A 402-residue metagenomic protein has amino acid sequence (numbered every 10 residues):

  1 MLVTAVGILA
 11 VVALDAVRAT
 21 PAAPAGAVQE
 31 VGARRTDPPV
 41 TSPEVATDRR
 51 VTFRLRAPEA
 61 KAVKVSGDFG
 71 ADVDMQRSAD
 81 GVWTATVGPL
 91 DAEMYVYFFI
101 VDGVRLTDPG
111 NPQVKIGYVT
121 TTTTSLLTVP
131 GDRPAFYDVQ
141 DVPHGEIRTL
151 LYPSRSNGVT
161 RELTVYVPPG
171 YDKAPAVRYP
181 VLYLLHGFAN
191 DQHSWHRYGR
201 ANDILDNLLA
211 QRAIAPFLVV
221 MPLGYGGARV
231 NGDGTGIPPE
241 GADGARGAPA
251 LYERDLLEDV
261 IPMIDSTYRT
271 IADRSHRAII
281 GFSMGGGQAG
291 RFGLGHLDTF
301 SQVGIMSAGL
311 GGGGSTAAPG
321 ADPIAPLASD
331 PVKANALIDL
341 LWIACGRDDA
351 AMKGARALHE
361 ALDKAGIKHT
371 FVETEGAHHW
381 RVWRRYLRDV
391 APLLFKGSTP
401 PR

Functional and structural regions predicted by a protein language model:
L2-D15: Bacterial N-terminal signal peptides
V12-A25: Signal peptide processing junction and immediate N-terminal pro/mature segment of secreted/exported proteins
A23-R35, P39-D72, R77-R402: Non-catalytic cap/lid and distal C-terminal segments of serine-dependent acyl enzymes
